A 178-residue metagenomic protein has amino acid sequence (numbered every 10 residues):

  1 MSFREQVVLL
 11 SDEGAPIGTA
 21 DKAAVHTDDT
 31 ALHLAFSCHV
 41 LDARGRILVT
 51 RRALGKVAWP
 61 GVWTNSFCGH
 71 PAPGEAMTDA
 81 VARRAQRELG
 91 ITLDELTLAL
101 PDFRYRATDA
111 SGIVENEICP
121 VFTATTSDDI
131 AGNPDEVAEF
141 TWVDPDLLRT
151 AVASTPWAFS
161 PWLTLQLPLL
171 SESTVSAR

Functional and structural regions predicted by a protein language model:
M1-R4, S176-R178: Basic/polar N-terminal segments that are highly enriched at the extreme N-terminus, encompassing both cleavable
S2-S37, L41-R44: Acidic, metal-coordinating catalytic segment for phosphate/diphosphate chemistry, firing primarily on the Nudix
V7, R46-I47, F140-T141: A residue-level structural signature of the nucleotidyltransferase/glycosyltransferase Rossmann-like core
D21-A24, G61, P73, D102-R178: Nudix hydrolase/Nudix homology domain
V25-A35, D42-R83, R87: Conserved Nudix-box catalytic region and its N-terminal flanking loop in Nudix hydrolases and closely related
C38, S66-F67, L98, P120-F122: A structural signal for short, well-ordered beta-strand segments
T92-P101: A short coil-to-beta-strand element that immediately follows conserved catalytic motifs
